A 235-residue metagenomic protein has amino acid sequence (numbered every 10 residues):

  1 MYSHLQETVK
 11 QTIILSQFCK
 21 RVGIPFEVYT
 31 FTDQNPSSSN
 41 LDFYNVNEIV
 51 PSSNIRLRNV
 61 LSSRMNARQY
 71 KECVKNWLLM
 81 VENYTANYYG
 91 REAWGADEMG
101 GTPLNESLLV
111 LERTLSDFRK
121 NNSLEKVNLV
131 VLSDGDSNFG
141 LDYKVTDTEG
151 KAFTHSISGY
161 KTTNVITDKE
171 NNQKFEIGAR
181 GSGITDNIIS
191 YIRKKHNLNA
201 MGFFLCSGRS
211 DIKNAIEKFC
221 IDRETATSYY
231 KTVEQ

Functional and structural regions predicted by a protein language model:
M1-Q235: Acidic, glycine-rich A-domain
